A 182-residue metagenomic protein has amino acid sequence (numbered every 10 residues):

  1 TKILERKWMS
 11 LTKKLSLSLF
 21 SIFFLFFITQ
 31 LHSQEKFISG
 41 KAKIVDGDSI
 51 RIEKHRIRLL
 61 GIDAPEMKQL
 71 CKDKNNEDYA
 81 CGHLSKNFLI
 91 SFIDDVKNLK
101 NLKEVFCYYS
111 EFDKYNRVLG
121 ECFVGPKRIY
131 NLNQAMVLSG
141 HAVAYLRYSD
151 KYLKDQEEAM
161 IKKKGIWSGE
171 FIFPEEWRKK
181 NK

Functional and structural regions predicted by a protein language model:
L4-R6, S10, L17-S21, F27-K182: Small beta-barrel nucleic-acid-binding modules, primarily SNase/OB-fold domains and secondarily Tudor-like barrels
